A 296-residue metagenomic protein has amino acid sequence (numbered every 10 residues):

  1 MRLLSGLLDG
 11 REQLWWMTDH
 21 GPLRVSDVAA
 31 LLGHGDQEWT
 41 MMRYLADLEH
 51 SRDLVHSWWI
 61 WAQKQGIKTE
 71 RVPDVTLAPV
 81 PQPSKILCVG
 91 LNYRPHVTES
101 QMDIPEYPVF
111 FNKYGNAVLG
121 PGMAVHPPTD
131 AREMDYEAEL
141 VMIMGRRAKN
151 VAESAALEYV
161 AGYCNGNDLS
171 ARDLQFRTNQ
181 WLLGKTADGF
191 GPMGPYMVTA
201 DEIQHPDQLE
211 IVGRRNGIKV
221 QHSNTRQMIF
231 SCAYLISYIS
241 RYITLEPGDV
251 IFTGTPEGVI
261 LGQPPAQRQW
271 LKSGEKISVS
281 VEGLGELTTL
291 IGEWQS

Functional and structural regions predicted by a protein language model:
M1-P108, K276: N-terminal non-catalytic cap/leader segment that marks the start of a structured domain
L4, T76-A78, T98-Q101, V125-M134 (+5 more regions): A generic local secondary-structure boundary/capping motif
L7, L91, K113-G115, T129 (+5 more regions): Short, structured patches in soluble enzyme cores that scaffold and shape functional sites
L8-D9, H56-I60, I67-V75, H96 (+2 more regions): Catalytic-pocket segment enriched in acidic/His residues
R11-E12, Q82-S84, P105-Y107, Y114 (+6 more regions): Short coil/turn connectors at secondary-structure junctions
W16, M102-P121, Y136, L271-G283: Structural signature of FAD isoalloxazine-binding scaffolds in flavoprotein oxidoreductases
V109-P128, A148-K149, G189-Y196, P256-L261: Short catalytic-site patches enriched in acidic/histidine residues that coordinate or position cofactors/metals
